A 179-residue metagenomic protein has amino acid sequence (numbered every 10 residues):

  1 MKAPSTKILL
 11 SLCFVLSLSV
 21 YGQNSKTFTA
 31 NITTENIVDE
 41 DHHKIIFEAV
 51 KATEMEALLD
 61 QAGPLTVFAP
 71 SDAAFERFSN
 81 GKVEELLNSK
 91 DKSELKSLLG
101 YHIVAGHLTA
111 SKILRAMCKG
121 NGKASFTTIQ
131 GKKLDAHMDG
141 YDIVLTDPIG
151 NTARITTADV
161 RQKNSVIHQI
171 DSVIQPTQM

Functional and structural regions predicted by a protein language model:
M1-L10: Bacterial N-terminal signal peptides that target proteins for export
K2, V20-M179: Mature, structured domains of secreted/extracytosolic soluble proteins
L9-S19: Bacterial N-terminal signal peptides
